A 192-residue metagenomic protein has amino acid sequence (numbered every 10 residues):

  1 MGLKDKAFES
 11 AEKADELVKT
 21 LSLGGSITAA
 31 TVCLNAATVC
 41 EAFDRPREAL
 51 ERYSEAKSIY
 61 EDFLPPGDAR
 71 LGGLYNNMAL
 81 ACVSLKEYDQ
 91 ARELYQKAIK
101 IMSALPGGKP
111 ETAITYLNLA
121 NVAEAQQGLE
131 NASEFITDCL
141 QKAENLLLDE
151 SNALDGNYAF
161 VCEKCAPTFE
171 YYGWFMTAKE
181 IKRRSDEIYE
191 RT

Functional and structural regions predicted by a protein language model:
D15-T20, K57-D62, I99-A104, L140-D149 (+1 more regions): Amphipathic alpha-helical segments of tetratricopeptide repeats
L21-G24, F63-P66, G107, A153: Structural signature of alpha-solenoid helical repeat scaffolds
I27-A42, A69-S84, P110-E124, G156-E170: Conserved alpha-helical positions within TPR/SEL1-like repeat arrays
P46-L50, I59-L64, E87-E93, A98-I101 (+2 more regions): A detector of tandem-repeat and repeat-rich interaction/domain scaffolds
E134-N145, E170-E190: TPR/TPR-like (Sel1-like) alpha-helical repeat modules
